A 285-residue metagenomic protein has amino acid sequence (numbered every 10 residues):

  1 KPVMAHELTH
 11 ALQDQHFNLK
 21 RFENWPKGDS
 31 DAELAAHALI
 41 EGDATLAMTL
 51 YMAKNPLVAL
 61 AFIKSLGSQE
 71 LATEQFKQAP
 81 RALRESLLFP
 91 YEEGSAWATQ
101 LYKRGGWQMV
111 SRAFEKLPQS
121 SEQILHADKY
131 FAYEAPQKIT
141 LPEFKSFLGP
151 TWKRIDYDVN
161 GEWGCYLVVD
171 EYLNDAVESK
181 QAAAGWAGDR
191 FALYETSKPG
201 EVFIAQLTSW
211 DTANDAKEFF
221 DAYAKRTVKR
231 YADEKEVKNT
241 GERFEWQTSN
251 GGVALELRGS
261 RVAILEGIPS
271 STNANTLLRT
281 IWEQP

Functional and structural regions predicted by a protein language model:
P2, G42-L46, E92-Q100, K217 (+3 more regions): Solvent-exposed, polar/charged alpha-helical surfaces in well-ordered, non-transmembrane soluble domains, broadly
P2-L19, A44-T45, A98, T212: Active-site recognition of the HExxH zinc-binding catalytic motif
P2-V3, D31-G42, E85-E92, R104 (+1 more regions): Soluble non-cytosolic domains of exported or imported proteins
A5, L12, Y194-V228, K235-P285: A short, solvent-exposed beta-edge/loop patch
A11, L50-Y51, Q100-R104, A222-R226: Generic, well-ordered alpha-helical scaffold segments in large soluble proteins
D14-S65: Post-HExxH zinc-binding segment in Zn-dependent metallohydrolases
L46-A72, Y102-K116: Short helix/loop segments within enzyme catalytic domains that coordinate or immediately flank catalytic cofactors
T73-E201, L207, D215: Pan-zinc metallopeptidase signature
